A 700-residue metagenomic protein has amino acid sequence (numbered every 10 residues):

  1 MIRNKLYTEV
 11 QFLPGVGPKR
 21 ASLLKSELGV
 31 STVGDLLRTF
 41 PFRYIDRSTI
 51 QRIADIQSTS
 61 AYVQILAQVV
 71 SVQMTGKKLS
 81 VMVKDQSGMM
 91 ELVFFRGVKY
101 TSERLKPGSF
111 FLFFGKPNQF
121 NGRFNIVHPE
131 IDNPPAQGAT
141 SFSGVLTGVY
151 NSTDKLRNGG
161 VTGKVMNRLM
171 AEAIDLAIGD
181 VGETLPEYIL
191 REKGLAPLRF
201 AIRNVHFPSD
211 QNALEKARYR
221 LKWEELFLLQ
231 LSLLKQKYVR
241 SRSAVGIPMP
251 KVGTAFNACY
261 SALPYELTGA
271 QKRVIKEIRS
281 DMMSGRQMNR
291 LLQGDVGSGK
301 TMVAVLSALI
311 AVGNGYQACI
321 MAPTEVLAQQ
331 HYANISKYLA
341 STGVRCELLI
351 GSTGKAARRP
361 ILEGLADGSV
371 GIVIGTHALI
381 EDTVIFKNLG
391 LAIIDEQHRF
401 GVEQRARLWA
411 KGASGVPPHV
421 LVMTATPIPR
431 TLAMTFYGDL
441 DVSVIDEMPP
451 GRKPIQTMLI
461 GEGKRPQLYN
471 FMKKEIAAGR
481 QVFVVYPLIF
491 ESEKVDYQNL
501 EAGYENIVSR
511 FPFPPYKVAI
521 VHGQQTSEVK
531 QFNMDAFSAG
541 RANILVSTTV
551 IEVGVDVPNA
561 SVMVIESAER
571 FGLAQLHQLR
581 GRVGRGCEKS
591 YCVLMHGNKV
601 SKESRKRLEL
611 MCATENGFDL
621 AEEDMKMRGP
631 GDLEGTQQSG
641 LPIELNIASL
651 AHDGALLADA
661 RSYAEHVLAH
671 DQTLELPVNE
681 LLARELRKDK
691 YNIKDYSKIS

Functional and structural regions predicted by a protein language model:
T39-V69: OB-fold nucleic-acid-binding modules
A61, T75-A262: Upstream accessory/linker segments immediately N-terminal to the RecA-like ATPase cores of bacterial MutS and a subset
Q68, K116-P117, S232, A568 (+1 more regions): Short, surface-exposed secondary-structure boundary micro-motifs
N125-P129, P134-A136, L391, R405-W409 (+9 more regions): N-terminal cationic and glycine-rich segments that engage phosphates or anionic surfaces
S241, R273, Q287-C612: Inter-lobe coupling/hinge segments of SF2-like helicase ATPases
P264-M288, M302: N-terminal pre-P-loop "Q-motif" helix
M534-I544, I551-P558, M563-E566, G581 (+3 more regions): Accessory helical-bundle/CTD segments and flexible terminal tails appended to RecA-like ATPase motors
